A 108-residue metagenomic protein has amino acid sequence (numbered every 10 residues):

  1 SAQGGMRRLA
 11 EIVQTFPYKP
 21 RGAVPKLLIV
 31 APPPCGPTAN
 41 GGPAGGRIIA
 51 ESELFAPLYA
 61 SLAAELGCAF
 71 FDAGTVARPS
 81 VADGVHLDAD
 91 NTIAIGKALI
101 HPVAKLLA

Functional and structural regions predicted by a protein language model:
S1-A108: Alpha-helical cap/lid subdomain in secreted, periplasmic, or secretory-pathway luminal O-acyl-processing enzymes
